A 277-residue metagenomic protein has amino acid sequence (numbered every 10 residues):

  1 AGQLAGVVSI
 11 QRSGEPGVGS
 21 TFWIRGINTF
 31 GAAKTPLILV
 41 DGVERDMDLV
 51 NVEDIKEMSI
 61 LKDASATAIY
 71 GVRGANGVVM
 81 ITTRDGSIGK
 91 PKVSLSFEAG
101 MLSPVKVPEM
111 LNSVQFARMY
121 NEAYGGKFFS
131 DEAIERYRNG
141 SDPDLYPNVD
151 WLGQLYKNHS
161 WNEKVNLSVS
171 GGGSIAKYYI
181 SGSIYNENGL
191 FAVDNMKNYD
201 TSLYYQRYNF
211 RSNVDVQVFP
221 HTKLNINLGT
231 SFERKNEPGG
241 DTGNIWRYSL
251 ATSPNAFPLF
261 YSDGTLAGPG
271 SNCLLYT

Functional and structural regions predicted by a protein language model:
A1-W23, I27-L37, V43-M47, S65-L275: Membrane-proximal, glycine/serine-rich, low-complexity loop/turn segments characteristic of large bacterial
L61: Conserved residues at the C-terminal ends of beta-strands
